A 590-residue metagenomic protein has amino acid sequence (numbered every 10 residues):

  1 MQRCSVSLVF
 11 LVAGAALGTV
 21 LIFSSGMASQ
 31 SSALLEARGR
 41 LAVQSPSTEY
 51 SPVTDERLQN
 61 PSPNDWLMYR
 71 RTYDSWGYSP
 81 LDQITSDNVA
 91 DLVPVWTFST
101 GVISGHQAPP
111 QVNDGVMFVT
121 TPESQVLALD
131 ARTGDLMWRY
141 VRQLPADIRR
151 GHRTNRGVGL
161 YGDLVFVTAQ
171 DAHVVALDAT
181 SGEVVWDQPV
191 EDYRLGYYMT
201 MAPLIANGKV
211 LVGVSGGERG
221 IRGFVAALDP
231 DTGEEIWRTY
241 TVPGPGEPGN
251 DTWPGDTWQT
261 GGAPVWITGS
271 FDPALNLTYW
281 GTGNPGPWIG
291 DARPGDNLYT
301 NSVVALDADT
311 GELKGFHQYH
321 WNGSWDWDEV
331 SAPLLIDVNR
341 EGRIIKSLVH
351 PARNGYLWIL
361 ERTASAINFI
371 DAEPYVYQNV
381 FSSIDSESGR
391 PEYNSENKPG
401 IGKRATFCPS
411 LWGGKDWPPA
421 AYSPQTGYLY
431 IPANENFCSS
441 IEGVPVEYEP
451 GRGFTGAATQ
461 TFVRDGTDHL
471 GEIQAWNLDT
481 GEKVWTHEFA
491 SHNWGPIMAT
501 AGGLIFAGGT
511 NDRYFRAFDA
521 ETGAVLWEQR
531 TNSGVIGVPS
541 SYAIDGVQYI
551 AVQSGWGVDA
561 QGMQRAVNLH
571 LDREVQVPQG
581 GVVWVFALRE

Functional and structural regions predicted by a protein language model:
L34-P94, T241-P248, Y393-E396, F462-V463 (+1 more regions): Blade/loop signatures of beta-propeller domains
W66-R70, I103-Q125, R149-V174, Y198-R222 (+7 more regions): Repeat-blade elements of multi-bladed beta-propeller folds
F98-Q111, R139-Y161, D187-A202, R219 (+9 more regions): Extracytoplasmic beta-rich repeat domains
A108-T120, A131, G413-I441, R452-Q529 (+1 more regions): C-terminal substrate/ligand-recognition segments
A131-T133, D178-S181, P230-T232, A308-T310 (+4 more regions): Short loop/turn segments that connect beta-strands within beta-propeller blades
Y198-D231, W321-S382, E396-C408, W412-W417 (+2 more regions): Repeat-solenoid scaffold signature
V212-G223, W280-N297, E435-G466, G555-V575: Short, conserved, GDST-rich strand-edge loop motifs in beta-rich repeat architectures
S540-E590: Blade-level signature of beta-propeller repeat domains, shared across WD40, Kelch, NHL, RCC1 and BNR/Asp-box propellers
